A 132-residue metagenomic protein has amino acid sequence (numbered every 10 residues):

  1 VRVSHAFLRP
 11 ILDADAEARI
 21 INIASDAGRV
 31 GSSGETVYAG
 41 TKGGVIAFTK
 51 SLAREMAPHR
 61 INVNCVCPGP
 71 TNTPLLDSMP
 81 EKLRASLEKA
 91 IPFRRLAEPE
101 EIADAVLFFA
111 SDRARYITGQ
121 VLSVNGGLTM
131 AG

Functional and structural regions predicted by a protein language model:
S4, T41, T49: Active-site helix of classical SDR
R9, R54-P58, R115: Alpha-helical segment proximal to the catalytic Tyr-Lys
S25: Residue(s) in the substrate-gating loop at a strand-loop-helix junction that position the organic substrate next
V30, L107, T118-G132: Short C-terminal tail/terminal secondary-structure segment of NAD(P)H-dependent dehydrogenase/reductase domains
V30-T36, P58, R94, D112: Active-site loop immediately N-terminal to the catalytic Tyr-X3-Lys motif of short-chain dehydrogenase/reductase
G31-A39, S51, M79: Active-site loop-to-helix junction immediately N-terminal to the catalytic Tyr of the SDR YXXXK motif in Rossmann-fold
I46, V63, C67-S78: Short, flexible catalytic-loop segment of classical short-chain dehydrogenase/reductase
P92-I102: A conserved structural motif in NAD(P)-dependent oxidoreductases
